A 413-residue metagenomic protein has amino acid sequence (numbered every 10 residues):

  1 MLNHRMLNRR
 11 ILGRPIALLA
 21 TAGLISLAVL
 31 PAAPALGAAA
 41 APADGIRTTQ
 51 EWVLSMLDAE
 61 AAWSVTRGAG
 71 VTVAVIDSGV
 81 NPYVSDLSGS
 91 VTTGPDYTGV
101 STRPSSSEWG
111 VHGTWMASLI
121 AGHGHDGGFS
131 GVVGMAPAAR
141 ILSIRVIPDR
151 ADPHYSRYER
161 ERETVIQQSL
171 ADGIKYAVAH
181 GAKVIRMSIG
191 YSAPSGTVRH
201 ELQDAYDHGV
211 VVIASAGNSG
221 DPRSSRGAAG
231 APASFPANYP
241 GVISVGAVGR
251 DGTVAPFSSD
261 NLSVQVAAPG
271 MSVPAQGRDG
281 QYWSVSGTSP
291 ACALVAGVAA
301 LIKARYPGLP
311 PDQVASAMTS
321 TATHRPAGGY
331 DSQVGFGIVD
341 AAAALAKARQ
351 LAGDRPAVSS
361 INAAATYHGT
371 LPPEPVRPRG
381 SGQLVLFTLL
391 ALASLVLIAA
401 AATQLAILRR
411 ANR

Functional and structural regions predicted by a protein language model:
L2-R5, R10-R14, L18-V71, S85-D86: Protease zymogen maturation seam
L27-G45, V376-Q383, T403-A411: C-terminal region of N-terminal signal peptides and the immediate post-cleavage residues of exported proteins
A38-G79, P326, A348-G380: Extracytoplasmic low-complexity, Pro/Thr/Ser/Ala/Gly-rich segments that lie immediately after a secretion/anchoring
A41-R47, D149, L170, I174-P194: Short acidic, glycine-rich surface-loop motifs adjacent to enzyme active sites
W63-V73, V80-T93, P104-E163, D260-S263 (+1 more regions): Subtilisin-like serine protease catalytic core
L119, V146, G270-I338: Hydrolase catalytic cores
H180-R278, T319-T321: Catalytic-core segments of hydrolase enzymes
Y306-Q404: C-terminal subdomain of the subtilisin-like protease fold in secreted/lumenal serine endopeptidases
